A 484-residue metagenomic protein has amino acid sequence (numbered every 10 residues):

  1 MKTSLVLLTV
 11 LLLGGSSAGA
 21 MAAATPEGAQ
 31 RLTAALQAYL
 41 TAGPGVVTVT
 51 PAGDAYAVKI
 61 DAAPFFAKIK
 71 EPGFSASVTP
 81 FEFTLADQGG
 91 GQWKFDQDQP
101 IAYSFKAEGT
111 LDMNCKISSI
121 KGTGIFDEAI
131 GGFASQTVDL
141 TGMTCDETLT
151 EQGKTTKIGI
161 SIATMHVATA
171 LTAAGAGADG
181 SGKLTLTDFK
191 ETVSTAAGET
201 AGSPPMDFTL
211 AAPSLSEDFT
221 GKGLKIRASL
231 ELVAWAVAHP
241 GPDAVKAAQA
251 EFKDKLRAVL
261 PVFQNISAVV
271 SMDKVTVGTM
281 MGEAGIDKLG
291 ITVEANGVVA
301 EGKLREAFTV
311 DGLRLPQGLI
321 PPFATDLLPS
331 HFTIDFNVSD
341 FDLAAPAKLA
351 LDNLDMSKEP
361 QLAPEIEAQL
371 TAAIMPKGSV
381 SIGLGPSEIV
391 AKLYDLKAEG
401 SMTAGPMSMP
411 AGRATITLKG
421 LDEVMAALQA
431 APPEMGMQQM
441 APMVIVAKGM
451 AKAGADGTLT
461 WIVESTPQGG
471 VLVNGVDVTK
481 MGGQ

Functional and structural regions predicted by a protein language model:
M1-A22: Gram-negative bacterial Sec-dependent N-terminal signal peptides
A23-Q484: Glycine-rich, small/hydroxylated-residue low-complexity segments
